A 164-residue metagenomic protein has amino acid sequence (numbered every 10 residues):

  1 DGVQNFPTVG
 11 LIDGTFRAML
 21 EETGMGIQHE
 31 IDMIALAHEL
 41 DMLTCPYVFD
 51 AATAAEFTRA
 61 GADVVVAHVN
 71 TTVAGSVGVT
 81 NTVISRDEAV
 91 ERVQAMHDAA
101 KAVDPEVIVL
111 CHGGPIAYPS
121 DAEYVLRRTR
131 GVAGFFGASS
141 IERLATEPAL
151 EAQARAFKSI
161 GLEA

Functional and structural regions predicted by a protein language model:
D1-G2, F6-T8, T23, C45-A51 (+1 more regions): Active-site-facing alpha/beta catalytic cores
G2-G14, V64-V79, R128-Q153: Glycine-rich phosphate-binding active-site loops on the catalytic face of alpha/beta enzymes
T8-G10, L43, F49-T53, N70-T72 (+3 more regions): Active-site beta-loop-alpha junctions enriched in small/polar residues
L20-F49, N81-V109, R128-T129, R155-A164: Alpha-helix-loop-beta-strand connector modules within alpha/beta enzyme cores
D50-G61, G114-V132: Catalytic cores of alpha/beta
D50-V90: Active-site rim beta-loop-alpha module in soluble metabolic enzymes
F57, V65, M96, V125 (+1 more regions): Conserved, mostly hydrophobic/aromatic
P119-D121, G134-I141, K158-G161: C-terminal functional extensions of proteins
